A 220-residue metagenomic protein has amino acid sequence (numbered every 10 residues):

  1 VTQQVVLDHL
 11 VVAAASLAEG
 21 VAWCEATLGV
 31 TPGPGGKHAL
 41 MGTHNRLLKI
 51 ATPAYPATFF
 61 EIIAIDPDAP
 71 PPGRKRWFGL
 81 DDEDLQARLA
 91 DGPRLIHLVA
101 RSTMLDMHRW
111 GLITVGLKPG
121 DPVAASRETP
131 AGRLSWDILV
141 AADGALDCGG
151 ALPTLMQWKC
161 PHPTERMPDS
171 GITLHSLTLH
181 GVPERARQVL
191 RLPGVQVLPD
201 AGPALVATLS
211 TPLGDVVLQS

Functional and structural regions predicted by a protein language model:
T2-L7, V12-T31, I50-S220: Glyoxalase I/VOC metalloenzyme domain signal
H38-M41: A short beta-turn/loop motif at secondary-structure boundaries
R46: Catalytic cores of extracellular degradative/oxidative enzymes
